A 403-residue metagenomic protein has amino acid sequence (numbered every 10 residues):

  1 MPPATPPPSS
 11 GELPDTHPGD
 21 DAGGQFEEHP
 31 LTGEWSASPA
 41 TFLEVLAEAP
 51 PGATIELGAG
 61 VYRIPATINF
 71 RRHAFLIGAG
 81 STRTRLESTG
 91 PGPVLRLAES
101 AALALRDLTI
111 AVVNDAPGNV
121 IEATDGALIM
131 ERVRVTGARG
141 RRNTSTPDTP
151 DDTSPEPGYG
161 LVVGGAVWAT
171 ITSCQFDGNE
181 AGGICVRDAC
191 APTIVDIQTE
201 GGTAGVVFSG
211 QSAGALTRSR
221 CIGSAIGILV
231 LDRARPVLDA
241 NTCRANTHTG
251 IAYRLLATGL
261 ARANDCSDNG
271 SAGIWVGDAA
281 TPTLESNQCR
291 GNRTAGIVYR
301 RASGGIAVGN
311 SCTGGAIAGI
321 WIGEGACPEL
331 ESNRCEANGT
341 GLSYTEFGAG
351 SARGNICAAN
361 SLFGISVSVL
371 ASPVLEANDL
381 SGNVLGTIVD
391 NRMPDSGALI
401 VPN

Functional and structural regions predicted by a protein language model:
M1-A22: Ser/Thr-rich, Pro/Gly/Ala-heavy low-complexity intrinsically disordered linkers and tails of secreted extracellular
H17, H29-P30, P150-S154, I356-C357 (+1 more regions): Acidic, glycine- and Ser/Thr-rich low-complexity intrinsically disordered tracts in extracellular/secreted proteins
Q25-G58, R63, N69: Acidic Gly/Asp/Thr-rich repetitive segments characteristic of extracellular carbohydrate-active and adhesion proteins
L31-A40, A74-N119, E131-R132, T136-T153: Right-handed parallel beta-helix/beta-spiral solenoid domain characteristic of secreted/periplasmic
L57, F75-G78, L103-D107, L128-E131 (+12 more regions): All-beta strand scaffolds that present successive hydrophobic residues in beta-strands
I64-T67, S81, E87-P93, V113-N119 (+12 more regions): Short glycine/acidic-rich loop motifs that flank beta-strands on beta-rich extracellular proteins
T170, G183, T193, G205-V207 (+22 more regions): A detector of tandemly repeated sequence units and domain arrays
